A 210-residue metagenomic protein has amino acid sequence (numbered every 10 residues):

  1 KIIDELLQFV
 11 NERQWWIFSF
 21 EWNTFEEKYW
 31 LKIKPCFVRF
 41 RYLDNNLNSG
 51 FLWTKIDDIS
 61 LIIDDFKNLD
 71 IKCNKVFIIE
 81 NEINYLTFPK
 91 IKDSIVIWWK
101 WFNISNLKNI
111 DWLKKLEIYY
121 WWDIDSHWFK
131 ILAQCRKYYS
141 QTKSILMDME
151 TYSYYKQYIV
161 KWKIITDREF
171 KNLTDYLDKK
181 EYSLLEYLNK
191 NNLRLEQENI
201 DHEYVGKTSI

Functional and structural regions predicted by a protein language model:
K1-E117, H127, Q134-K137, Q141-I145 (+1 more regions): Nucleic-acid enzyme cleavage-core boundary/entry regions
